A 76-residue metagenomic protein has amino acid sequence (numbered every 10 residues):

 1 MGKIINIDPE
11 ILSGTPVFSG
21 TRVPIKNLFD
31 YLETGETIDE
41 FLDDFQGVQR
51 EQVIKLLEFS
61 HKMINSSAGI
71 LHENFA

Functional and structural regions predicted by a protein language model:
M1-A76: Small, basic N-terminal interaction modules of short regulatory proteins
